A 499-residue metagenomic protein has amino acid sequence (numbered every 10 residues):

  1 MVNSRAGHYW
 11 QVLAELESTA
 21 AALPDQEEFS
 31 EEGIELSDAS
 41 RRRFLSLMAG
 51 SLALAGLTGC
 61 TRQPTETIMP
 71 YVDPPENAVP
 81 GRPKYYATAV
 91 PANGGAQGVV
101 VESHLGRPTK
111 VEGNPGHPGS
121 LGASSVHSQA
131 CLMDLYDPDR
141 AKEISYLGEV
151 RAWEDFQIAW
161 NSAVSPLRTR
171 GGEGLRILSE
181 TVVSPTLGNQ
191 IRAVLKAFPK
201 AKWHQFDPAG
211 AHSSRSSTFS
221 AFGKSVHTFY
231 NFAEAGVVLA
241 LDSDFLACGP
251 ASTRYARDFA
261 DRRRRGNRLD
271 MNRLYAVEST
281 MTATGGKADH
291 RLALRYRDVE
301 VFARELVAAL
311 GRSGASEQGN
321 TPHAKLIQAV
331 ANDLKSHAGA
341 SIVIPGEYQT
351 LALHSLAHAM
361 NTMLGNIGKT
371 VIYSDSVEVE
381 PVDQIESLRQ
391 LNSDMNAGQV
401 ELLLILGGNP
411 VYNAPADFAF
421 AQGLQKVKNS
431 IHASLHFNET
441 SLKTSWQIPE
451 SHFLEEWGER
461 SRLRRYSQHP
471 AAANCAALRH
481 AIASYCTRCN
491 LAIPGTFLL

Functional and structural regions predicted by a protein language model:
M1-P322, Q328: N-terminal export/assembly segments and adjacent metallocofactor-ligating motifs of anaerobic energy-metabolism
F206-L499: Non-catalytic alpha/beta scaffold blocks inside enzyme catalytic domains
